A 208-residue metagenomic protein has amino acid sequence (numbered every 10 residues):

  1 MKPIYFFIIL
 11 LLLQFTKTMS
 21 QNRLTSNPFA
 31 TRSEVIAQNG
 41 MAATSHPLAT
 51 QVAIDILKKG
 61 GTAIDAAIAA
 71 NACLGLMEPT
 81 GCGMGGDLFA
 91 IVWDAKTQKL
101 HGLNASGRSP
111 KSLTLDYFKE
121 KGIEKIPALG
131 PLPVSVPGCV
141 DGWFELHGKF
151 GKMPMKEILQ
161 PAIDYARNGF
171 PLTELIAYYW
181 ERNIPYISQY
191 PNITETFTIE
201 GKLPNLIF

Functional and structural regions predicted by a protein language model:
M1-N22: Bacterial Sec-dependent N-terminal signal peptides
Q21-Q51, A63-I64, I68-F208: Noncatalytic scaffold domains of N-terminal-nucleophile
I54-D55: Surface-exposed charged/polar residues within alpha-helices that form helix-capping/stabilizing sites and interaction
